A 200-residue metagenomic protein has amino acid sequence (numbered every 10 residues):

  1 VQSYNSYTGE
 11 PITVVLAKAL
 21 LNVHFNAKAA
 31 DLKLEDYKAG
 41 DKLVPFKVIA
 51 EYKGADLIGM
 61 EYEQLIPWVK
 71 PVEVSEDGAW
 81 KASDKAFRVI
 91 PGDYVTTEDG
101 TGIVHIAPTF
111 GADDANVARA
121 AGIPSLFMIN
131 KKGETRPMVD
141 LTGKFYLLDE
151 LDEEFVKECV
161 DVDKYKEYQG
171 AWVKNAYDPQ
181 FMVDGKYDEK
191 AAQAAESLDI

Functional and structural regions predicted by a protein language model:
V1-I200: Non-cofactor substrate-recognition interfaces
